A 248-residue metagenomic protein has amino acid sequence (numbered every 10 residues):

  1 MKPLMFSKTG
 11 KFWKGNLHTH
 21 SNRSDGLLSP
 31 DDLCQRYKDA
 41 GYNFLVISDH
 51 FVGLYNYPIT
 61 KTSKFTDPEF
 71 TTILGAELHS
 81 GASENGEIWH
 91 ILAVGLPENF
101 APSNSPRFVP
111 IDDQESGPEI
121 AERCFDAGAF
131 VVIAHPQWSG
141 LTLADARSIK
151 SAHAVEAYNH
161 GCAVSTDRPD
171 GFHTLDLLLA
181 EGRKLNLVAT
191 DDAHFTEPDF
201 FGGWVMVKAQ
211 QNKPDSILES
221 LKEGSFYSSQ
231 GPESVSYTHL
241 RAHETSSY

Functional and structural regions predicted by a protein language model:
K2-A134, L141-L143, S148-K150, E156-L175 (+3 more regions): A metal-dependent hydrolase metal-coordination microenvironment
L96-N99, Q210-N212, T245: Generic structural motif
L177, E219, E223, A242: Charged/polar, solvent-exposed surface patches and flexible loops
G182-K184, F226: Extended two-metal-dependent nuclease catalytic cores across DNA- and RNA-processing enzymes
F195-Y237: Catalytic cores of secreted or luminal carbohydrate-active enzymes
T238-T245: Conserved small/polar residues in nucleotide/adenosyl-binding loops
